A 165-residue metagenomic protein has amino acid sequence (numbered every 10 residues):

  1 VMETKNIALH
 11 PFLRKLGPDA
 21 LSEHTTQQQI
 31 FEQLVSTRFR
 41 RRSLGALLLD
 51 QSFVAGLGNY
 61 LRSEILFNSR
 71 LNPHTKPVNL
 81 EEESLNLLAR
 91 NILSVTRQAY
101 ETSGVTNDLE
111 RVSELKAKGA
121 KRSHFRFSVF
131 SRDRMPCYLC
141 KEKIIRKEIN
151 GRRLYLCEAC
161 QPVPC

Functional and structural regions predicted by a protein language model:
V1-G56, L61-N68, K76: Phosphate/anion-contacting hairpin/loop surfaces
L16, L21, L71, L80 (+2 more regions): Short clusters of hydrophobic/aromatic residues that line enzyme substrate/ligand-binding pockets
G17, G56-G58, R70, G104 (+2 more regions): Glycine-centered flexibility sites
S43, Y60-L61, L87, N91 (+2 more regions): Short amphipathic alpha-helical segments
R70-N79, L85-N86: RNA substrate-recognition surfaces in RNA-acting enzymes
L71-N72, V95, V163: A short structural micro-motif
S84-G104: Basic, amphipathic alpha-helical segments enriched in Lys/Arg and hydrophobic/aromatic residues
E101-C165: C-terminal accessory segment of soluble enzyme catalytic cores
